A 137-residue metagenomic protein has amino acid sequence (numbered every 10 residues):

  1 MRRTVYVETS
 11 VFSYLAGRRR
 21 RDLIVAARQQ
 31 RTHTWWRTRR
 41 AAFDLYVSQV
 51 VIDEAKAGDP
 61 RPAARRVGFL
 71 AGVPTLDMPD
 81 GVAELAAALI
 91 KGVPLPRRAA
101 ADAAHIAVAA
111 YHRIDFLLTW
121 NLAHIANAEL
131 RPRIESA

Functional and structural regions predicted by a protein language model:
M1-V47, K56-V67, K91-R97, P132-E135: Short, well-structured N-terminal submotif of metal-dependent ribonuclease cores
T9, Q49, W120-L122: Short secondary-structure boundary segments
G72-R133: Active-site neighborhoods of divalent-metal-dependent phosphate/nucleic-acid chemistry enzymes
